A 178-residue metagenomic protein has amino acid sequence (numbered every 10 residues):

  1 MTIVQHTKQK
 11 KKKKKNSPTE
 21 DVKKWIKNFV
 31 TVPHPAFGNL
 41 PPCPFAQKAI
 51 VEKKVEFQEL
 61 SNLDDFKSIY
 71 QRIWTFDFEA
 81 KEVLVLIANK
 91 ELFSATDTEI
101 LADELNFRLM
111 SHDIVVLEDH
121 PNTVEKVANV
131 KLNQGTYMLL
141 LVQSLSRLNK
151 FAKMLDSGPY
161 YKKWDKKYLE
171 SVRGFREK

Functional and structural regions predicted by a protein language model:
T2-K178: Expand to "…catalyze enediolate/carbanion chemistry for C-C bond making/breaking, isomerization, decarboxylation
